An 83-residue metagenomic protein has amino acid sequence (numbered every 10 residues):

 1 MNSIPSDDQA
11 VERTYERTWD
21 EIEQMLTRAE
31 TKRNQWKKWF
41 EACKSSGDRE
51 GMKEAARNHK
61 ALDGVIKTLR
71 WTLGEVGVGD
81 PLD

Functional and structural regions predicted by a protein language model:
M1-V11, G74-D83: Short intrinsically disordered terminal tails
S3-T31: Short, charge/polar-rich alpha-helical segments
Q35-L82: Short, charge-rich amphipathic interface segments used for partner binding and complex assembly
